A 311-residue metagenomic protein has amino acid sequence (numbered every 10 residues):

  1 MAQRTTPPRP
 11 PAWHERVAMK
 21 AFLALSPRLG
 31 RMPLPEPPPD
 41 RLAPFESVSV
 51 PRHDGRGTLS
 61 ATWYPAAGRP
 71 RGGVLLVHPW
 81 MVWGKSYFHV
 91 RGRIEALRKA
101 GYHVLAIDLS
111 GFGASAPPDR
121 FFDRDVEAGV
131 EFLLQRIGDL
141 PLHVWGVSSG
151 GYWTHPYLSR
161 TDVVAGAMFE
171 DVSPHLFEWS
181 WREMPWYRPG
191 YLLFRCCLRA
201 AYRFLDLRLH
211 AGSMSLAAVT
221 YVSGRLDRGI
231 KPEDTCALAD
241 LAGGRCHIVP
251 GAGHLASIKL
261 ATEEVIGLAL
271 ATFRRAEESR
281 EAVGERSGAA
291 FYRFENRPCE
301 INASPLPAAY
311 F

Functional and structural regions predicted by a protein language model:
M1-P51, T62, Y292, N296 (+1 more regions): An N-terminal hydrophobic leader/cap segment in hydrolases
W80-E95, L109: The serine-hydrolase catalytic nucleophile loop
I94-A114: Conserved alpha/beta-hydrolase
P117-I137: Alpha/beta-hydrolase active-site loop
P156-R203: Hydrolase active-site cap/lid region
S213-S215, T220-S223, D227: Short beta-strand/loop motif that positions the catalytic acidic residue of the alpha/beta-hydrolase fold
R228-D234, S257: Conserved alpha/beta-hydrolase "acid-adjacent" motif
A252-E263: Catalytic histidine-centered segment of alpha/beta-hydrolase-like enzymes
